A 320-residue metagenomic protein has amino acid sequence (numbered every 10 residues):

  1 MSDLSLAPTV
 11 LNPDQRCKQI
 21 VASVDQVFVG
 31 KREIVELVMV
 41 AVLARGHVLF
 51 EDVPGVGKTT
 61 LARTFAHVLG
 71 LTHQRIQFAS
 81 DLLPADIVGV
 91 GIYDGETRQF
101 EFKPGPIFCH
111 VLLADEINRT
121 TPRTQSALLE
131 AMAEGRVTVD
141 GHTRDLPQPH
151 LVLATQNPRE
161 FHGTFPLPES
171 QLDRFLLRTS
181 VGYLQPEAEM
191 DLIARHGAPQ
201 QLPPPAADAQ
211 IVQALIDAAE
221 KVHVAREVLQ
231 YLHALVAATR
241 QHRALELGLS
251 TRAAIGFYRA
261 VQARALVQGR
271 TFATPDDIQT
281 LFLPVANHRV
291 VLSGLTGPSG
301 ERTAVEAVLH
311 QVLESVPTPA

Functional and structural regions predicted by a protein language model:
S2-L6, V10, Q241-A320: C-terminal engagement/docking regions of AAA+ P-loop ATPases
L11-V53: Pre-Walker A (pre-P-loop) alpha-helix and adjacent loop at the N terminus of AAA/AAA+ ATPase modules, a conserved
E36-V40, Y93-L113, H142: Conserved alpha-helical scaffold flanking the Walker A/P-loop in AAA+ ATPase domains
V42-A79: Walker A/P-loop
D52, D115-E116, A127: Walker B catalytic acidic pair
V53, I87, T155: P-loop (Walker A) phosphate-binding loop of NTP-binding proteins
V68-E96: AAA+/P-loop NTPase substrate/partner-engagement loops
D94-Q99, T120, T124, M132-A207 (+2 more regions): Canonical AAA+ ATPase core
